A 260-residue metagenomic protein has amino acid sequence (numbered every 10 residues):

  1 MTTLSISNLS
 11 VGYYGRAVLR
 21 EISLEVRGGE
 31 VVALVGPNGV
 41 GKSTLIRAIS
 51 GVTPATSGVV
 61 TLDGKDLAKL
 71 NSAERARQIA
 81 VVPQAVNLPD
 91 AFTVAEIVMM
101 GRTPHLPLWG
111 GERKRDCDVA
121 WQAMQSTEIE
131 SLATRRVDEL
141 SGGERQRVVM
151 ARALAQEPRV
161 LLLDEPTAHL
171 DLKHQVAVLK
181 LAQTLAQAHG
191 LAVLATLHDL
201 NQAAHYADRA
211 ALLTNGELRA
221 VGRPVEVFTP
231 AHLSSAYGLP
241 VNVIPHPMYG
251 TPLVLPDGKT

Functional and structural regions predicted by a protein language model:
L4, L19-E21: Conserved structural motif at the start of ABC-family nucleotide-binding domains
V35-P37: The feature captures the beta-strand-to-loop junction immediately N-terminal to the Walker
S50: Helix-to-loop junction immediately C-terminal to a conserved catalytic motif
G58-D66, R75: Conserved ABC transporter NBD signature motif
M99, K114-L132: Conserved ABC ATPase "signature" region
R136-L140, E144: Conserved ABC ATPase signature
A155-R159: A short, proline-enriched helix->beta-strand linker immediately N-terminal to the Walker B motif in ABC-type P-loop
L161-E165: Catalytic Walker B motif of ABC-type/P-loop ATPase nucleotide-binding domains
